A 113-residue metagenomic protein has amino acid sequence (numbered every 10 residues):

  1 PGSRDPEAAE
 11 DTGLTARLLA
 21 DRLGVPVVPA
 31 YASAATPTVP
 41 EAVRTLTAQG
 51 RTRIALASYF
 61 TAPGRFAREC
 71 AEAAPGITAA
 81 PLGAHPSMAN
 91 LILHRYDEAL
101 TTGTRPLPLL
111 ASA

Functional and structural regions predicted by a protein language model:
P1-A113: Extended amphipathic ligand-handling, pore-lining, and cofactor/metal-binding catalytic surfaces
